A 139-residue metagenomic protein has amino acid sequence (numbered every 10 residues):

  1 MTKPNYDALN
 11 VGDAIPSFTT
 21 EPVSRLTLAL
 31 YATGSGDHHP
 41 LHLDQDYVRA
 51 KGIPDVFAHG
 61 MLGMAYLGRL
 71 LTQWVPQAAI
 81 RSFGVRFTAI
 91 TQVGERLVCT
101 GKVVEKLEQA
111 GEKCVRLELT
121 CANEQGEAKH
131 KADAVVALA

Functional and structural regions predicted by a protein language model:
M1-I15, I90-A139: HotDog/MaoC-like acyl-thioester-processing domains
M1-V56, L138: Catalytic strand-loop segment that frames the active site of acyl-thioester-processing enzymes
T19, T27, D37, A79-F83 (+2 more regions): A generic structural signal for short beta-strands and their flanking turns/coil linkers
T33-G36, T72-P76, E124: Short, intrinsically disordered, mixed-charge
L43, Y66-T72, E118-N123: A broadly tuned preference for mixed-charge, low-complexity surface segments
R49-A58, L62-V103: Hydrophobic beta-strand-centered segment that forms part of the acyl-chain substrate-binding groove
